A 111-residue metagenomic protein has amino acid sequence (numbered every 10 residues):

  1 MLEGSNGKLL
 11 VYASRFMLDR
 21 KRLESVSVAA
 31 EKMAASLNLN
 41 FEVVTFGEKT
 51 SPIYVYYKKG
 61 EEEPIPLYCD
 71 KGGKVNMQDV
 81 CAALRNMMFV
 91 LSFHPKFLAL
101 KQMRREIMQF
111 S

Functional and structural regions predicted by a protein language model:
M1-L37: Local sequence-structure signature of Cys/Sec-based thiol-disulfide redox active-site neighborhoods
M1-L9, H94-S111: Cysteine/selenocysteine-centered motifs that mediate thiol-based redox chemistry or coordinate metal-sulfur cofactors
L2-S5, T45, K58, D70-K71: Intrinsically disordered, low-complexity segments enriched in small/polar residues
G4, L39-F41, C69, N86: Generic detector of low-complexity/intrinsically disordered segments and short hydrophobic N-terminal stretches
L9-V11, A30, F41, I53-Y57 (+2 more regions): Hydrophobic beta-strand residues in large extracellular and virion-surface proteins
V28, V44-F46, M108-F110: Auxiliary Fe-S-binding modules of radical SAM enzymes
L39, V43-E63: Short, intrinsically disordered low-complexity segments
K58-R104: Non-catalytic, surface beta->alpha helical segment in thiol-disulfide oxidoreductase systems
